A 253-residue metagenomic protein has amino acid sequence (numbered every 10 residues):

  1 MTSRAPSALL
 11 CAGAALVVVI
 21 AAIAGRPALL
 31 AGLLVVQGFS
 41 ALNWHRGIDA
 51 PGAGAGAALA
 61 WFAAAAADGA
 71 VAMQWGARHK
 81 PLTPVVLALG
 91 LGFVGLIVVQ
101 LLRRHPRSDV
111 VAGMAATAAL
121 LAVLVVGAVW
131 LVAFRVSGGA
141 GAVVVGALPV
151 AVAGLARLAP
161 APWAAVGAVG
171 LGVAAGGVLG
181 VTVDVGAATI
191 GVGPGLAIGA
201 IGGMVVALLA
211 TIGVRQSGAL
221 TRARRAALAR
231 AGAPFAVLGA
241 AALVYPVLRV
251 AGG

Functional and structural regions predicted by a protein language model:
M1-G38, L243, V247-L248: N-terminal signal-anchor module of multipass membrane proteins
T2-A5, A12, P162-G253: C-terminal transmembrane helix-loop-helix hairpin of multi-pass membrane proteins
A14-A15, A31-N43, A63-D68, L91-I97: Central hydrophobic cores of alpha-helical transmembrane segments in multi-pass inner-membrane proteins across all
I20, W44, A65-G69, V98 (+2 more regions): Hydrophobic residues within the alpha-helical transmembrane core of Major Facilitator Superfamily
I20-V36, R78-F93, L131-L148, V192-V205: Structural signature of hydrophobic alpha-helical transmembrane segments
Q37-P51, V94-D109, V150-A165, L209-A223: C-terminal ends of transmembrane helices
P51-A63, T83-L87, R107-A119, W163-A175 (+1 more regions): Cytoplasmic-side transmembrane-helix entry/capping segments in multi-pass membrane proteins
Q100, R104-V183, T189-P194: Internal active-site segments that recognize and position negatively charged phosphoryl groups and nucleotide moieties
